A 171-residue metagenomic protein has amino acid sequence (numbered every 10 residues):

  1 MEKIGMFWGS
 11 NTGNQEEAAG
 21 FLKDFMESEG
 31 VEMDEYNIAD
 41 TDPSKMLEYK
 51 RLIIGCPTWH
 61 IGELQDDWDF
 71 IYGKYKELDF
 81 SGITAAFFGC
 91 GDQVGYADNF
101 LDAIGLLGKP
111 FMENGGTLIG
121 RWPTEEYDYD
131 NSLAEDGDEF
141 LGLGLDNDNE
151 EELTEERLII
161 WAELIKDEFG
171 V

Functional and structural regions predicted by a protein language model:
M1: Iron-sulfur (Fe-S) cluster-binding modules
I4-F25: N-terminal beta1-alpha1 ligand-phosphate binding loop
I4-M6, Y36-A39, I71-K74: Short acidic/polar alpha-helix capping motifs at helix-coil junctions
G9-G13, D40, T58: Short, surface-exposed acidic/glycine-rich loop or hinge patches that mediate macromolecular interfaces
F25, E29, E48-V171: FMN-binding flavodoxin-like domain, especially the glycine-rich phosphate-binding loop
G30-D42: A short beta-strand-loop structural module common to alpha/beta enzyme folds
